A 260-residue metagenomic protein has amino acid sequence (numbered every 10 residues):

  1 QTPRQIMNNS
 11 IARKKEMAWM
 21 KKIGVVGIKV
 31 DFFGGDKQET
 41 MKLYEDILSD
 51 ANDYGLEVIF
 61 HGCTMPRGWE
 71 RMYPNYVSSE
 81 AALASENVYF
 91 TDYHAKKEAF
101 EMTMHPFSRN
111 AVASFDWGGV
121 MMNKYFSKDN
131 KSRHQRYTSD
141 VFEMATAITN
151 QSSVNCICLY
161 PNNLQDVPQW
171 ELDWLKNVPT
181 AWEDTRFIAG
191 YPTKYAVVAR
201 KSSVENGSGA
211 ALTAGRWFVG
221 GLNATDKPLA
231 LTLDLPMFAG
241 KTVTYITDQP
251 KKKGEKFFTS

Functional and structural regions predicted by a protein language model:
Q1-T138: Aromatic- and carboxylate-enriched substrate-binding clefts and catalytic-loop regions of carbohydrate-active enzymes
P3, M65, M122, N155-C156 (+4 more regions): Short, glycine-/Ser/Thr-/acidic-enriched flexible segments
G27-K29, I59, D116, I148 (+2 more regions): Structured core elements
E45-L48, T146, T232-L235: Short amphipathic alpha-helical segments and helix-helix/interface helices
S132-S202, T213: Glycine-rich, aromatic-lined ligand/substrate-binding cores of catalytic and carbohydrate-binding domains
L159, G220-G221, I246: Short, conserved beta-strand edge motifs with alternating hydrophobic and charged residues
Y191-A239: Carbohydrate-binding surface patches
T244-S260: Solvent-exposed beta-strand/loop surfaces of large extracellular or lumenal domains
